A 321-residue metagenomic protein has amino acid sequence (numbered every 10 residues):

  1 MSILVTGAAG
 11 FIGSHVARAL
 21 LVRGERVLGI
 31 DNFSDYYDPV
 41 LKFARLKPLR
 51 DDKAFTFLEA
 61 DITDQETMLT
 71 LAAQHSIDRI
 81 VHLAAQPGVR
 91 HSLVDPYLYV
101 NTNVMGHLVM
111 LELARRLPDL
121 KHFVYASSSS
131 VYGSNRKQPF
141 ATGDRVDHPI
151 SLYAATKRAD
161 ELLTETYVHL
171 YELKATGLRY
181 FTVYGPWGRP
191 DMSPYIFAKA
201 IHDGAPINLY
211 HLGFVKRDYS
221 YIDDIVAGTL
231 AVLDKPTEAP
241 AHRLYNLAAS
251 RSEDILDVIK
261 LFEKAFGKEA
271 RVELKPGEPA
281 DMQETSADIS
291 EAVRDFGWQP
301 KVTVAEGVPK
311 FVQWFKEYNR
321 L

Functional and structural regions predicted by a protein language model:
M1-V183, Y318: N-terminal Rossmann-like NAD(P)+-binding domain of SDR-like oxidoreductases, especially those catalyzing
R18, D78, M105-L108, Y195 (+4 more regions): Surface-exposed alpha-helical interface segments used for non-catalytic interactions
P39, F43-L46, E161, Y195 (+3 more regions): Short, surface-exposed alpha-helical segments at coil->helix boundaries
T67, L98, M105, R145 (+4 more regions): Residue-level recognition of oxygen-bearing side chains
Q138-P139, P190-A198: A glycine/serine/threonine-rich, flexible loop-to-helix segment that serves as the NAD(P) cofactor-binding "lid"
A159, L163-Y167, F197, V258 (+1 more regions): Hydrophobic alpha-helix immediately C-terminal to the catalytic Tyr-X-X-X-Lys motif of short-chain
K199-L321: C-terminal substrate-binding subdomain of Rossmann-fold SDR/epimerase-dehydratase oxidoreductases
